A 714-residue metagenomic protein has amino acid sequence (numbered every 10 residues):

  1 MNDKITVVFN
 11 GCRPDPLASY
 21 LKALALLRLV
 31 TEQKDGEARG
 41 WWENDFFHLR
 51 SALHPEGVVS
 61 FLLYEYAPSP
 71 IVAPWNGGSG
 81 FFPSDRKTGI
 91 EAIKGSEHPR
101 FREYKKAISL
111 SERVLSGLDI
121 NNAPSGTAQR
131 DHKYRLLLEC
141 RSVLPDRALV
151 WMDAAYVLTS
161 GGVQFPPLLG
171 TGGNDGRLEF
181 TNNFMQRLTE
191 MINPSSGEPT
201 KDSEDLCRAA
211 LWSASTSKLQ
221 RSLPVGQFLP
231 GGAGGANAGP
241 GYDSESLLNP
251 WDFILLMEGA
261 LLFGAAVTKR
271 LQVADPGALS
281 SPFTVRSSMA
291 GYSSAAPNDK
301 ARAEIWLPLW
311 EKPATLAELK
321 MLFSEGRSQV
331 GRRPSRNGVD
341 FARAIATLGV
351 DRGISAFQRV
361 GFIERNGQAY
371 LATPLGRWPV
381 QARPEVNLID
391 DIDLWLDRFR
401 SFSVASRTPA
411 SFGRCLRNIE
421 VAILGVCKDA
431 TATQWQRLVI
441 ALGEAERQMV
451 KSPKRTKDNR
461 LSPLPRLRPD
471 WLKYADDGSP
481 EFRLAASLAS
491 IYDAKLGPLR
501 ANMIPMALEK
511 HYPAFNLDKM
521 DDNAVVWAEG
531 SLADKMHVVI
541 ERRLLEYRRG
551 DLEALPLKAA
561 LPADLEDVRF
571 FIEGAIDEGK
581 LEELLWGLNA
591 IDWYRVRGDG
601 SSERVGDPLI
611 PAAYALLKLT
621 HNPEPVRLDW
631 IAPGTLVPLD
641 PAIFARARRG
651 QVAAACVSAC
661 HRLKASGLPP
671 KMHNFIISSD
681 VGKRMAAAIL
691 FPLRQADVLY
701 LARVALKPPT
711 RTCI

Functional and structural regions predicted by a protein language model:
M1-P167, G172-D175, C207-R208, S355 (+1 more regions): Long, contiguous all-alpha helical interaction modules
R50, T216, S281-F283: Amphipathic alpha-helical surface "interface" segments used for docking/oligomerization or membrane association within
W151-M152, I192-N237: Acidic/polar, low-complexity linker and loop regions
V163-N174, L178-S195: Noncatalytic N-terminal accessory/assembly modules of large enzymes
N193-G197, L255-E258, L262, A266 (+6 more regions): Intrinsically disordered or highly flexible coil/loop and linker segments, enriched in small and charged/polar residues
A236-R400: Domain-exit/linker segments immediately C-terminal to small folded modules
